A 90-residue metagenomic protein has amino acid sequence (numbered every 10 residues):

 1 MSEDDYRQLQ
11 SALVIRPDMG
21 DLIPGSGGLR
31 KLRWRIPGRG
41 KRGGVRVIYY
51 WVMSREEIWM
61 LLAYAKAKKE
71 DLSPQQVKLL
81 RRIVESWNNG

Functional and structural regions predicted by a protein language model:
M1-K31: N-terminal first-folded block
I15-M19, L29, P37-R39, M53-I58 (+1 more regions): Short, charged/polar surface micro-motifs in flexible loops or helix N-caps
P24-G28, P37, Y50, V77: Short capping/connector residues at structural and topological boundaries
W34: Short glycine-centered, acidic/aromatic-flanked micro-motifs in structured strand/loop junctions that mark active-site
R42-V47: Short, surface-exposed coil-to-beta transition loops
W51-G90: Enriched for short, Lys/Arg-rich terminal
